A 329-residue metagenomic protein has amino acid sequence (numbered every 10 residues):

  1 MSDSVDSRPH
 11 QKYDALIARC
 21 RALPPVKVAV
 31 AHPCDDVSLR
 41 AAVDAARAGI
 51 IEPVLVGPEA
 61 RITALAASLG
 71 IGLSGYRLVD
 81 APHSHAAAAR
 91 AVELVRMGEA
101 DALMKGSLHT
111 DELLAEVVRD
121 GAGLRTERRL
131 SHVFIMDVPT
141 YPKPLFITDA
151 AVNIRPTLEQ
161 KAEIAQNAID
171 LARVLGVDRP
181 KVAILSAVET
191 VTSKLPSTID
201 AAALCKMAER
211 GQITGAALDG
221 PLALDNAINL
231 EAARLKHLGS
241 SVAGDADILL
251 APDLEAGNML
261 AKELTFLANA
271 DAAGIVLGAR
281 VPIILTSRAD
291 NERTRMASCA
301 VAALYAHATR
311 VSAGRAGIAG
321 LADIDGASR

Functional and structural regions predicted by a protein language model:
S2-V54, P58-V242, D247-R329: Anion-binding alpha/beta catalytic cores of soluble intermediary-metabolism enzymes, centered on
